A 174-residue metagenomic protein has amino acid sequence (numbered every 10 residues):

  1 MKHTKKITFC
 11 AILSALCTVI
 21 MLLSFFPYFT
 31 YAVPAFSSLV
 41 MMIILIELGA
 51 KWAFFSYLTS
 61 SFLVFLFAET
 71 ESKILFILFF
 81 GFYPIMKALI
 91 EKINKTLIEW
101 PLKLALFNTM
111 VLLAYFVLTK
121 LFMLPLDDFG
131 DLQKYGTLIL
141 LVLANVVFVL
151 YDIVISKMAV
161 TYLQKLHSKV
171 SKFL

Functional and structural regions predicted by a protein language model:
M1-F55: Hydrophobic transmembrane alpha-helices
K2, L45-F55, P84-E99, T137-I139: Hydrophobic alpha-helical transmembrane segments
I7-I12, A32, F54-L58, I74 (+4 more regions): Hydrophobic alpha-helical transmembrane segments
C10, I77-F116: Short helix-perturbing small/polar motifs within transmembrane alpha-helices
C17, Y57-T70, K87-L89, A105-A114 (+1 more regions): Juxtamembrane/interfacial segments around transmembrane helices
L22-T30, S61-L89: Interfacial aromatic-anchored transmembrane helix boundaries in multi-pass membrane proteins
Y28-V40, E69-K73, K103-F116: Alpha-helical transmembrane segments of integral membrane proteins, especially early/N-terminal helices
I98-L174: Membrane-embedded alpha-helical hairpins and interfacial helices in multi-pass inner-membrane proteins
